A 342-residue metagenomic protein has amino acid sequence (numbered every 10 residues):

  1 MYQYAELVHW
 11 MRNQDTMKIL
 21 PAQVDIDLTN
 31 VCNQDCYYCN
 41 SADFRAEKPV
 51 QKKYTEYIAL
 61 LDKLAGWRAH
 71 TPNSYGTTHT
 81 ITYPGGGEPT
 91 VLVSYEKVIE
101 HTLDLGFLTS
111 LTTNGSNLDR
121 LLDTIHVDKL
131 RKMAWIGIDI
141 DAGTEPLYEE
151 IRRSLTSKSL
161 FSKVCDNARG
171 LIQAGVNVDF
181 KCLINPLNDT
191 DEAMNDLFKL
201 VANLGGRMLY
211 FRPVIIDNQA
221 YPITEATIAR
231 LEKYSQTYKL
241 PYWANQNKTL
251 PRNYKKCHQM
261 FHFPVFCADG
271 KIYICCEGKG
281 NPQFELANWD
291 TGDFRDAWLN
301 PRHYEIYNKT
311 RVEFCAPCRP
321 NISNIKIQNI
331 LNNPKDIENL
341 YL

Functional and structural regions predicted by a protein language model:
M1-A134, S162, Q328-L331, D336-L342: Conserved alpha-helical substructure of the radical SAM core
M1-A22, A42-R45, K271-L342: Flexible mid-to-C-terminal extensions adjoining Fe-S/redox cofactors in radical SAM and related proteins
A5, D43-T55, L105-L108, D128-G292 (+1 more regions): Radical SAM enzyme [4Fe-4S]-AdoMet core and its adjacent flexible, acidic and glycine-rich loops/tails across
M17-P21, V50, V91, K255-Q259 (+3 more regions): Aromatic-acidic/polar surface patches that form glycan- and anion
D25, T29-C32, L250, A268 (+1 more regions): Residue-level signal for mature regions of secreted extracellular proteins and peptides
V31, D35, K256, F314: The −1 position to Zn-ligating cysteines in a subset of zinc-ribbon hairpins
G66-H70, S154, T237, N300 (+2 more regions): A structural signal for alpha-helix termini and helix-coil/disorder junctions
L103, S110, S159, Y307-N308 (+1 more regions): Intrinsically disordered, low-complexity polar segments enriched in Ser/Thr/Pro and acidic
